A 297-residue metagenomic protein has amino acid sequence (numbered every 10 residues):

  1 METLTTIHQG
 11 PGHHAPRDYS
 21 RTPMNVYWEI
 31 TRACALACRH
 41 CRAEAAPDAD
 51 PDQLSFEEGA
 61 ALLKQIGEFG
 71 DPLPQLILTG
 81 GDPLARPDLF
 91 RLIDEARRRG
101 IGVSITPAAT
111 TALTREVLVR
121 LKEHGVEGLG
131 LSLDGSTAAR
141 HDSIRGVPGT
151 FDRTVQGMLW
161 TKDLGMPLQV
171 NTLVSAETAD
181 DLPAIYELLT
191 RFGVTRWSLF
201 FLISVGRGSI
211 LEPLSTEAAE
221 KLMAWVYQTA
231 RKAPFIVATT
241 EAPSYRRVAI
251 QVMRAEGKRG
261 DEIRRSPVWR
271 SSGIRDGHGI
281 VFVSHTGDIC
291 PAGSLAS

Functional and structural regions predicted by a protein language model:
M1-H8, K122-H124, S132-D134, A139-I289 (+1 more regions): Radical SAM enzyme [4Fe-4S]-AdoMet core and its adjacent flexible, acidic and glycine-rich loops/tails across
E2-H124, G128: Conserved alpha-helical substructure of the radical SAM core
